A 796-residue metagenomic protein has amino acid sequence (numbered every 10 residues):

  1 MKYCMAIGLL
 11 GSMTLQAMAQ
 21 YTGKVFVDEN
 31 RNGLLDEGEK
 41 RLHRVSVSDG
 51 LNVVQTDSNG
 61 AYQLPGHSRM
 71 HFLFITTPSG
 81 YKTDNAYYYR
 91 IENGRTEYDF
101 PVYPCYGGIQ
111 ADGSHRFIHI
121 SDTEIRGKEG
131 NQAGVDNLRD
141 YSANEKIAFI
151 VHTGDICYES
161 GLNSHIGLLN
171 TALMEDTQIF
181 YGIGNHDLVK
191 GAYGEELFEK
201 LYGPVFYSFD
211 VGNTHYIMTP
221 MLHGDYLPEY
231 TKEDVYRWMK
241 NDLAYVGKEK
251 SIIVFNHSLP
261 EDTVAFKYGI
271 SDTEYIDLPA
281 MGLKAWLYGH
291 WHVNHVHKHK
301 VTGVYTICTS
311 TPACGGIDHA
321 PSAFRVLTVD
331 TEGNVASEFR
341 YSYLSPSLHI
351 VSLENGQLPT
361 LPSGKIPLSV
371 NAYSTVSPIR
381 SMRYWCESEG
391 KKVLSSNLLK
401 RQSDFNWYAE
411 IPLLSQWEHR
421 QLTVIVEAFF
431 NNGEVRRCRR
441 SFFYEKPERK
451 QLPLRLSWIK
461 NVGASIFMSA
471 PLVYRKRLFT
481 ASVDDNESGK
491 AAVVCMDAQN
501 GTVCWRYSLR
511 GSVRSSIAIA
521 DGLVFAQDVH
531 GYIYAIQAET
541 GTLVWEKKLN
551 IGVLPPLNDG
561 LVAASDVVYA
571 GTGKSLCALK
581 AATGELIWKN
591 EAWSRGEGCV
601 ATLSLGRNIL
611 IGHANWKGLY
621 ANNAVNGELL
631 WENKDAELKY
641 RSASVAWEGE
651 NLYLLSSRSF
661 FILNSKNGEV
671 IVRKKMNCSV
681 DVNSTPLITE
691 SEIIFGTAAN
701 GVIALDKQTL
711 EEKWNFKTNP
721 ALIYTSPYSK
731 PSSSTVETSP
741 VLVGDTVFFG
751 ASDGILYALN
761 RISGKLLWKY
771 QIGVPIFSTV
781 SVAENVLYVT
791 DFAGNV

Functional and structural regions predicted by a protein language model:
T22, E29, R90-S164: N-terminal active-site segment of His-dependent metallophosphoesterases
L35, S48-A61: Short, acidic Ser/Thr/Gly-rich low-complexity loop/linker segments typical of extracellular and cell-surface proteins
D49, H71-I91: A short, solvent-exposed loop/turn motif at the edges and junctions of modular extracellular/periplasmic domains
Q63-F72: Short Pro-Gly-centered beta-turn/loop motif in secreted/extracellular proteins
S79-G80, R90, Y103, N163-V246 (+2 more regions): Extended active-site neighborhood of metal-dependent phosphoesterases/phosphodiesterases
G303-A372, I425: Binuclear metal-dependent phosphoesterase catalytic core
P447-Y474, V483-K490, V503-A518, W545-A564 (+7 more regions): Extracytoplasmic beta-rich repeat domains
D484-S488, G531-Y532, K617-G618, N700-G701 (+1 more regions): Short glycine/acidic-enriched loop and turn motifs that connect beta-strands
